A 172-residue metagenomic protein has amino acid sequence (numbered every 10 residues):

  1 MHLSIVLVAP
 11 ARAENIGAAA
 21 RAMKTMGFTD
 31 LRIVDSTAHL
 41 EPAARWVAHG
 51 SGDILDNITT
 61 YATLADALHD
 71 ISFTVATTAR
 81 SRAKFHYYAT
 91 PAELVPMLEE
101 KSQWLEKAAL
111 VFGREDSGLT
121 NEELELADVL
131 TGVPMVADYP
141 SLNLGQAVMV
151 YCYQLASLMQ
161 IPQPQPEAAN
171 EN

Functional and structural regions predicted by a protein language model:
M1-N172: Post-transcriptional modification and biogenesis factors for structured RNAs of the translation apparatus
